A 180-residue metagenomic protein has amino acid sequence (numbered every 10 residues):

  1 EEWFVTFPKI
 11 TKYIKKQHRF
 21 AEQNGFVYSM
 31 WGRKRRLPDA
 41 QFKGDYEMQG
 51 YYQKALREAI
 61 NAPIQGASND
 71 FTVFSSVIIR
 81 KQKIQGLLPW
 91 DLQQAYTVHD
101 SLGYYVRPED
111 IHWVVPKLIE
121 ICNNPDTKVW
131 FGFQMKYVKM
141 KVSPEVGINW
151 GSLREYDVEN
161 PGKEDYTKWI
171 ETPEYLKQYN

Functional and structural regions predicted by a protein language model:
E1-N180: Conserved catalytic core of nucleotide polymerization and phosphodiester-bond processing enzymes
